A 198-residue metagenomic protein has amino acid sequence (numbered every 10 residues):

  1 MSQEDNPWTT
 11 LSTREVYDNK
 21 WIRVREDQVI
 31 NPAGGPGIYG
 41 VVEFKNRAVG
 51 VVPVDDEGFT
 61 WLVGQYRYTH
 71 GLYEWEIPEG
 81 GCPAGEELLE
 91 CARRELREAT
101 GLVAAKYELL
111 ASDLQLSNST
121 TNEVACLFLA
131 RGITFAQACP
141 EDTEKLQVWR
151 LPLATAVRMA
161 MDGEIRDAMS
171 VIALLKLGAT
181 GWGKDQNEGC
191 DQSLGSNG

Functional and structural regions predicted by a protein language model:
S2-W8, Y73, A84, S119-T121 (+2 more regions): Nudix hydrolase/Nudix homology domain
Q3-P7, V42, G50-R94, S112 (+4 more regions): Conserved Nudix-box catalytic region and its N-terminal flanking loop in Nudix hydrolases and closely related
T9, V103-A111: A short coil-to-beta-strand element that immediately follows conserved catalytic motifs
L11-G50, D56: Acidic, metal-coordinating catalytic segment for phosphate/diphosphate chemistry, firing primarily on the Nudix
T13-E15, S112-S117: Short, solvent-exposed loop/turn elements at beta->coil junctions and helix N-caps that rim active or binding pockets
R25-A33, D55, S117-A136: Active-site-adjacent beta-strand/loop module that shapes the phosphate/pyrophosphate-binding cleft
G85-C91, A99-K106: Beta-rich strand-turn-strand
